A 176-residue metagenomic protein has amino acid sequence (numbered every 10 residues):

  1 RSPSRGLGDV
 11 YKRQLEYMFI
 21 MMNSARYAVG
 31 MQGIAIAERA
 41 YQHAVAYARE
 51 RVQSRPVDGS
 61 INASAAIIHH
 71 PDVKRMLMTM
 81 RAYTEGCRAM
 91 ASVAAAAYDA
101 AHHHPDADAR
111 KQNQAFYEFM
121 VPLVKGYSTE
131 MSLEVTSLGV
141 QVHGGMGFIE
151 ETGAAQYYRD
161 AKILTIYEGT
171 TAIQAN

Functional and structural regions predicted by a protein language model:
R1-Y11: Single conserved hydrophobic/aromatic residue that forms the stacking wall/gate of nucleotide- or nucleobase-binding
S2-S4, S24, S54, S60 (+5 more regions): Generic serine detector
R5, V93, A115-N176: Alpha-helix capping/hinge segments and adjacent helical runs
D9-F19, E50-I67, A100-N113, E150-A154: Active-site-adjacent bridging/hinge elements
Q14, Q32, Q42, Q53 (+4 more regions): Residue-identity detector for glutamine
E16-R26, N62-A65, P71-T79, D108-V124 (+2 more regions): Short beta-alpha connecting loops at secondary-structure transitions that line or flank enzyme active sites
M22-R39, V121, K125-L133: Structured ligand/cofactor/substrate-binding pocket environments in proteins
R26-H104: Extended amphipathic alpha-helical segments enriched in small hydrophobics
